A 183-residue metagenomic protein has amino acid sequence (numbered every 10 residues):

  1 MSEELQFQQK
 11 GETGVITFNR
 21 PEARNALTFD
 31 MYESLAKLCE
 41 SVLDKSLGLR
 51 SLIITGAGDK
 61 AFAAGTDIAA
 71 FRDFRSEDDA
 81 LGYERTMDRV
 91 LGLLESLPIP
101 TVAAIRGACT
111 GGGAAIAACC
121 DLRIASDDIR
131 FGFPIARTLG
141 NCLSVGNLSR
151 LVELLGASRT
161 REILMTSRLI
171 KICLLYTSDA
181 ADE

Functional and structural regions predicted by a protein language model:
M1-T55, G92: Conserved CoA-thioester-binding segment of acyl-CoA-metabolizing enzymes
I16, I54, D67, I116-A117 (+1 more regions): Hydrophobic/aromatic residues within transmembrane alpha-helices of multi-pass small-molecule transporters
G48, G56-L93, L139: Glycine- (often His-adjacent) and acidic-residue-rich active-site loop that binds/positions the CoA thioester
G65, E84, D88, G111 (+2 more regions): Glycine-rich phosphate-binding loop at the start of an alpha helix
V90, L94, T110-L164: CoA-thioester-processing core
P98-A108: A short, small-residue-rich loop immediately preceding and capping a beta-strand
R168-L174: Acidic, divalent-metal-coordinating active-site segment for phosphoryl/phosphodiester hydrolysis, typified by short
Y176-E183: Conserved small/polar residues in nucleotide/adenosyl-binding loops
